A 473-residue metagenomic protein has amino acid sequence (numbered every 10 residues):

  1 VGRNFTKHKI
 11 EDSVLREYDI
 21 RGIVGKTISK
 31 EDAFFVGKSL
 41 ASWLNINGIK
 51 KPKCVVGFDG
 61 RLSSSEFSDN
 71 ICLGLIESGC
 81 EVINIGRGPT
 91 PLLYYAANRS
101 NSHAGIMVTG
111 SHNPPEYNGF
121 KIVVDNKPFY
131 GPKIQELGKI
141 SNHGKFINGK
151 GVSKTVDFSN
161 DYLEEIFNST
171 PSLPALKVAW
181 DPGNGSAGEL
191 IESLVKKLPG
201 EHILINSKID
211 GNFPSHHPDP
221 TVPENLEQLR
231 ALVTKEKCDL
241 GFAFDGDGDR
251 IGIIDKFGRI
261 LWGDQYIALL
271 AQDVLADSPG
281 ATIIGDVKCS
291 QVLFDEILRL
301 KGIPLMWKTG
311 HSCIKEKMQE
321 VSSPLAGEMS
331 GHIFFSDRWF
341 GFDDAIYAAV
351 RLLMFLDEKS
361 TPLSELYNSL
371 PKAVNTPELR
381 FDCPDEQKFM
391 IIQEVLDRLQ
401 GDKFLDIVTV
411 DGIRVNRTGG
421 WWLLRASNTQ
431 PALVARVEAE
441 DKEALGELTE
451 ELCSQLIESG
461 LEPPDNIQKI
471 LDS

Functional and structural regions predicted by a protein language model:
V1-L73, E77-S78, T155-L176: An N-terminal, well-structured beta->alpha segment
S42-I46, K50-Y117, E164, L194-I254: N-terminal small/polar loop signature for handling phosphorylated ligands or for N-terminal nucleophile
K50-D59, I83, K177-A179, A281-V287 (+1 more regions): Short glycine-rich phosphate-binding loop at a beta-alpha junction
H103-Y117, V233-D255, I260, P304-M306 (+1 more regions): Glycine-rich phosphate-binding loop
P115-E116, I122-G131, K139, N148 (+3 more regions): Replace "Mg2+/Mn2+-dependent" with "divalent metal-dependent
E116-E236: Gly/Ser/Thr-enriched, mixed-charge loops and adjacent short helices that form phosphate/oxyanion-binding elements
S278-R436, D441-S473: Phosphate-binding and adjacent anionic-ligand microenvironments
